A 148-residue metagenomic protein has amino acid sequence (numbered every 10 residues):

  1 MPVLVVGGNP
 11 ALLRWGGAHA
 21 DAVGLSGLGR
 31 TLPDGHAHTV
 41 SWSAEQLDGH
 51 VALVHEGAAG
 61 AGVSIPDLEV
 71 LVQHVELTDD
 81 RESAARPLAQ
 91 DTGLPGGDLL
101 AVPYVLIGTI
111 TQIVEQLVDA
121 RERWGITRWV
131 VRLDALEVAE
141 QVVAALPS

Functional and structural regions predicted by a protein language model:
M1-S148: Active-site-adjacent structural elements that line small-molecule/cofactor binding pockets in enzymes
